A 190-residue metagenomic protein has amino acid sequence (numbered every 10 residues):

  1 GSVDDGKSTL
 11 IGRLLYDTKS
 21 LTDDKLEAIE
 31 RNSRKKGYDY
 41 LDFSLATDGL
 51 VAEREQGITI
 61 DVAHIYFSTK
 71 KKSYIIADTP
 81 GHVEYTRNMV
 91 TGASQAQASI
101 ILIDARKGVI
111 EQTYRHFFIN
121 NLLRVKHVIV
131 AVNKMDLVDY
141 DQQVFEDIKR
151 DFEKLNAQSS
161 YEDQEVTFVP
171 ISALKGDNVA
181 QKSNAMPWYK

Functional and structural regions predicted by a protein language model:
G1-R87, A96, A131: P-loop NTPase switch module centered on the Walker A-proximal segment
S2-D5, L15, H82, D104-G108 (+3 more regions): Short, ordered loop/turn segments at secondary-structure junctions
L10-L14, A28, N88, Q112-I119 (+1 more regions): Alpha-helical scaffold elements adjacent to nucleotide-binding pockets in ATP/GTP-utilizing enzyme cores
G12, I65, T86, Q112 (+2 more regions): Short, function-defining helix-loop hinge/capping sites that tune catalysis or transport
Y66-S68, G92, Q158-S160: Short, charge-rich binding segments
K72-I75, T79-Y85, A93-E146: Conserved Switch II/interswitch segment of TRAFAC-class P-loop GTPases
K126, L137-K190: Canonical P-loop GTPase G-domain recognition
